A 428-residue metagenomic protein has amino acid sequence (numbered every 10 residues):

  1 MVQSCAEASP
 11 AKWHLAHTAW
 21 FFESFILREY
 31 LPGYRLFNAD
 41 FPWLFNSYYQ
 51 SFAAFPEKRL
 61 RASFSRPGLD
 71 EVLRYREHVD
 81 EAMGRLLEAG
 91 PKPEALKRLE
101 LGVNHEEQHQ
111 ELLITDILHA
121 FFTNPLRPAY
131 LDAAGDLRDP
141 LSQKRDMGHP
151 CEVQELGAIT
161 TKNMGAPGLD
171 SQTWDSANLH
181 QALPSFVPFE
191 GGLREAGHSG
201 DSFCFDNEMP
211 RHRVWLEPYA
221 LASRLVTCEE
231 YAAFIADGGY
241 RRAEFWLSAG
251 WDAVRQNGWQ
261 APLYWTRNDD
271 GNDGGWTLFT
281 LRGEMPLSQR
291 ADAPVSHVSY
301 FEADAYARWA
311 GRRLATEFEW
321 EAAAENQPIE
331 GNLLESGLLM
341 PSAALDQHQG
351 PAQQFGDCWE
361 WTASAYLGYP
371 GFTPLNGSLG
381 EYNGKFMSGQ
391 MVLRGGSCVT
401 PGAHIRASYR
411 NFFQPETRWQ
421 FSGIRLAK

Functional and structural regions predicted by a protein language model:
M1-S9, W13-A82, L96-E111, T115 (+9 more regions): Disulfide-stabilized, aromatic/cysteine-rich ligand-recognition loop
A8, G157-T160, L183-P184, H348 (+2 more regions): A residue-level detector for conformationally permissive "hinge/kink" positions
D70-E77, L141-H149, N163, W174-S176 (+5 more regions): Short alpha-helical interface patches
L86-K97, H119-P128: Inter-helical turn/loop segments and adjacent helix faces that build the functional surface of alpha-helical bundle
G102, E106-Q108, L112, D116 (+4 more regions): Functional-site microenvironments in short loops/helix caps that host divalent-cation chemistry
A129-S185, D269-G275: Intrinsic disorder/low-complexity segments
